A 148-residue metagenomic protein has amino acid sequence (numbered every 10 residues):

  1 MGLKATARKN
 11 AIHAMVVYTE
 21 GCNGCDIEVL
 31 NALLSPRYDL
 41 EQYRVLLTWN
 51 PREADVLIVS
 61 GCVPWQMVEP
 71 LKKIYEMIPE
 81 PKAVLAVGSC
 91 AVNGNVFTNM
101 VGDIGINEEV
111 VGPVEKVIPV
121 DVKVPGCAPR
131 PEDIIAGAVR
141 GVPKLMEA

Functional and structural regions predicted by a protein language model:
M1-A148: Iron-sulfur-associated redox domains of electron-transfer enzymes in respiratory and anaerobic energy metabolism
